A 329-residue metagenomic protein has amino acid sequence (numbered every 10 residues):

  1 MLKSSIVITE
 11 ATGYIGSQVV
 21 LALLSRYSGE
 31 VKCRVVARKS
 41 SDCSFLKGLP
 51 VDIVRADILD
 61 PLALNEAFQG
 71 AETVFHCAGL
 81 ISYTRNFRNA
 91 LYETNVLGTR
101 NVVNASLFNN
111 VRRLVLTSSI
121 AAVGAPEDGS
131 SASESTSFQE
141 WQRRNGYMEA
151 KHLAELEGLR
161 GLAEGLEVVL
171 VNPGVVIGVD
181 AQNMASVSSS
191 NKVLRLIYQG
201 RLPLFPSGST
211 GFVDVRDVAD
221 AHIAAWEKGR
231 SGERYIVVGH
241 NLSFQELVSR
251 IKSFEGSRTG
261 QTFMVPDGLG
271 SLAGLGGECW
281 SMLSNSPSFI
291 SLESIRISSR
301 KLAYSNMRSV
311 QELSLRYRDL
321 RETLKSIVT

Functional and structural regions predicted by a protein language model:
K3-G29: N-terminal Rossmann NAD(P)H-binding glycine-rich loop of SDR-like oxidoreductase domains
S5, N306-T329: Amphipathic terminal alpha-helices
S40-K47, V51-L97, A105: NAD(P)H-binding glycine-rich loop region in Rossmannoid oxidoreductase-like domains and their noncatalytic homologs
T94-Y147, V169: Conserved Rossmann-fold NAD(P)-dependent oxidoreductase catalytic core, especially the SDR/UDP-sugar
Q142-V169: Active-site Tyr-X1-5-Lys
E167-L170, G174-S209: NAD(P)-dependent short-chain dehydrogenase/reductase
L194-L202, G208-G256: Alpha-helical substrate-binding/gating segment
S249-S299: Terminal hydrophobic/aromatic helix or amphipathic segment near a protein terminus
